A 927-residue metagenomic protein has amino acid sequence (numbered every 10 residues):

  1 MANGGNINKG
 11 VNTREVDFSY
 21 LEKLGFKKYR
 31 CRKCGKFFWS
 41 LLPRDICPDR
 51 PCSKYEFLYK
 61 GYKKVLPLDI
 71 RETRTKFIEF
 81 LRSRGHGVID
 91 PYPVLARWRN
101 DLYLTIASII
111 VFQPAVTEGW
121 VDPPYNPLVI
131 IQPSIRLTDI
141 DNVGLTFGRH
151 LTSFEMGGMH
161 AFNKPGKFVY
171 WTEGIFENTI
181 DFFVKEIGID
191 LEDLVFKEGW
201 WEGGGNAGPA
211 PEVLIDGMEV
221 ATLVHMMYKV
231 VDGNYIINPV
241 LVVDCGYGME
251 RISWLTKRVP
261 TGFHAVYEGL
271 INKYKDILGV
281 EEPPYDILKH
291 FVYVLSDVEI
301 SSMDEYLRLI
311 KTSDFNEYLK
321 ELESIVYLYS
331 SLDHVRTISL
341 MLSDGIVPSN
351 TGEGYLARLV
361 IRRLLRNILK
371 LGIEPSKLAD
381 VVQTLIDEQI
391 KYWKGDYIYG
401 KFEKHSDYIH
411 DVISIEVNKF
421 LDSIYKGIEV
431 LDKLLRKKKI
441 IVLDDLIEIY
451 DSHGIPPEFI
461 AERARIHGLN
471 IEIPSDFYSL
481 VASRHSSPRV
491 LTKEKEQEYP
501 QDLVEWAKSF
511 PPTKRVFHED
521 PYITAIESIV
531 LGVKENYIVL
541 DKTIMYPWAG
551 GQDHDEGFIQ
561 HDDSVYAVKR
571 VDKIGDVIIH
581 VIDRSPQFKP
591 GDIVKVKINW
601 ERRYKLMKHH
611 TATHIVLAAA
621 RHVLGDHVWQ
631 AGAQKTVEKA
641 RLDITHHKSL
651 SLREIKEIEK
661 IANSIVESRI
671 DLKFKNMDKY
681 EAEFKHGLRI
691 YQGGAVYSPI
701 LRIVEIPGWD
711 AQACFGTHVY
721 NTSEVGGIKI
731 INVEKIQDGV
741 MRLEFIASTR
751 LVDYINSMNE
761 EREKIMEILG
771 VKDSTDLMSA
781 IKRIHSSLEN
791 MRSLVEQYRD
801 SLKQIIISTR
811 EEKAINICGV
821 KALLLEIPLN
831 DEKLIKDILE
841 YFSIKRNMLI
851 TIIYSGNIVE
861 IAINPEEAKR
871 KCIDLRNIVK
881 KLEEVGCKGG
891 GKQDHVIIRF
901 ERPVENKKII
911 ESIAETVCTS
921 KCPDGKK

Functional and structural regions predicted by a protein language model:
N3-K28, G35, R44, P51-K927: A glycine- and charged-residue-rich anion-binding loop/surface
